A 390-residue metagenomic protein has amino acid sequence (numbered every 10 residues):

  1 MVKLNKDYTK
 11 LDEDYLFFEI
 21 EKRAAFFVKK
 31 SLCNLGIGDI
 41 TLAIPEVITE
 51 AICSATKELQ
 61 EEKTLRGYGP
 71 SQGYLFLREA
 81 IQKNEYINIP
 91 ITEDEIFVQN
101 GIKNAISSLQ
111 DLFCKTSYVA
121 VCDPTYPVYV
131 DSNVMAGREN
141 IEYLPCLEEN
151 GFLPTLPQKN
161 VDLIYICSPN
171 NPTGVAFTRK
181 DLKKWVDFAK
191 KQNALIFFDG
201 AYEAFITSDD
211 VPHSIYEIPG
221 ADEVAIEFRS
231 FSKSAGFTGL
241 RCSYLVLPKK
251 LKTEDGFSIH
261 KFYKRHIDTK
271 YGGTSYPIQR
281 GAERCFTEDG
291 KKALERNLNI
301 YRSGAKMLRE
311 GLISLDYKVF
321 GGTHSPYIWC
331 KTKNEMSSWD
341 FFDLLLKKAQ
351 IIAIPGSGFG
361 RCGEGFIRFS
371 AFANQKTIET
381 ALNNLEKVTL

Functional and structural regions predicted by a protein language model:
K3-G101, S108, C285-E288, L390: N-terminal small-domain helix-loop-helix segment of the aminotransferase-like
I20, L35, I52, I81 (+13 more regions): Generic structural signal for small/hydrophobic residues in well-ordered secondary structure, especially within
F27, A136, K191-Q192, L315 (+1 more regions): Helix C-cap/helix->beta junction micro-motif
A43, Y301-R302, L315-K348: Conserved PLP-binding catalytic core of the aspartate aminotransferase-like
K63-A189, E203-I218: Conserved core of the PLP fold type I
P90, E335, L344-I354, G358-L390: PLP-dependent enzyme catalytic core of the Aspartate aminotransferase-like
I218-N299, K306, E310, V388: Conserved core segment of the aminotransferase class I/II
Q279, E283, L298-R309, V319-K331 (+1 more regions): Conserved glycine-rich beta-strand-loop-beta hairpin in the small C-terminal domain of fold type I
